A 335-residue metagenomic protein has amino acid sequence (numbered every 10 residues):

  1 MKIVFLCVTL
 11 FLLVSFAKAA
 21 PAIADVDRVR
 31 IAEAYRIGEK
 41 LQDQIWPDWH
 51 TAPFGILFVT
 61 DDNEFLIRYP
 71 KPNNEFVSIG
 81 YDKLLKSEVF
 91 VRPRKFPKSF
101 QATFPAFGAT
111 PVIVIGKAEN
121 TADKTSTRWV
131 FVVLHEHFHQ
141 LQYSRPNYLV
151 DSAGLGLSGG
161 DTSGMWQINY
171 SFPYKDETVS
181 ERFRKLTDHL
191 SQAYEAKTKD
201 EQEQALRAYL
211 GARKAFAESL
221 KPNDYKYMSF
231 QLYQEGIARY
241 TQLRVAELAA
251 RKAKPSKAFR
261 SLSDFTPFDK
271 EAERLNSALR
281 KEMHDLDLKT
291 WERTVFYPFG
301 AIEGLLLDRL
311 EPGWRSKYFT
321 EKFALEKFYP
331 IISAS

Functional and structural regions predicted by a protein language model:
F5-S15: Bacterial N-terminal signal peptides
A17-A24: Boundary at the C-terminal end of the N-terminal hydrophobic targeting segment
D25-Q42, N73-E75, K86-F90, T127 (+3 more regions): Non-catalytic terminal regions of proteins
A32-G116, A122, S126, N147-D151: Auxiliary, metal-adjacent structural segments of Zn-dependent hydrolase domains
K117-R128, K221-Q231, K289-R293: Second-shell loop/turn segments in exported
F131-S144: Active-site recognition of the HExxH zinc-binding catalytic motif
S144-R207, R213-A217, M228-R274: Post-HExxH zinc-binding segment in Zn-dependent metallohydrolases
A249-D308: Extended hydrophobic/aromatic segments used for targeting, binding, or gating
